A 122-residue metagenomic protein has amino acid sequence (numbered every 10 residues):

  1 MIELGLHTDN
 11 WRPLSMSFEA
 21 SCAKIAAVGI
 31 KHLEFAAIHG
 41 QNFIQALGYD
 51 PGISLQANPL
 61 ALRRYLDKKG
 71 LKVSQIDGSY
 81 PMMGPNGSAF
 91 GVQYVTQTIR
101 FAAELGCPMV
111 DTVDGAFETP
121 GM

Functional and structural regions predicted by a protein language model:
M1-M109: N-terminal pre-domain/capping segments
A102-M122: Active-site groove signature of glycoside hydrolases
